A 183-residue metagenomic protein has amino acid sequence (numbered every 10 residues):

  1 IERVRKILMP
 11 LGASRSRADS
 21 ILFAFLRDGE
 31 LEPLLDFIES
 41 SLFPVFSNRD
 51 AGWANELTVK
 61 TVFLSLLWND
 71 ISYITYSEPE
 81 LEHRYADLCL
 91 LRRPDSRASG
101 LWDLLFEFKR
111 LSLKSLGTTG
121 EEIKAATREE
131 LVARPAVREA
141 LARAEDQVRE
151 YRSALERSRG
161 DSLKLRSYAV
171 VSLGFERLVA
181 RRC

Functional and structural regions predicted by a protein language model:
I1-A144, R182-C183: Extended alpha-helical interface modules used as scaffolds for assembling large macromolecular complexes
R134-C183: Nucleic-acid nuclease catalytic cores
